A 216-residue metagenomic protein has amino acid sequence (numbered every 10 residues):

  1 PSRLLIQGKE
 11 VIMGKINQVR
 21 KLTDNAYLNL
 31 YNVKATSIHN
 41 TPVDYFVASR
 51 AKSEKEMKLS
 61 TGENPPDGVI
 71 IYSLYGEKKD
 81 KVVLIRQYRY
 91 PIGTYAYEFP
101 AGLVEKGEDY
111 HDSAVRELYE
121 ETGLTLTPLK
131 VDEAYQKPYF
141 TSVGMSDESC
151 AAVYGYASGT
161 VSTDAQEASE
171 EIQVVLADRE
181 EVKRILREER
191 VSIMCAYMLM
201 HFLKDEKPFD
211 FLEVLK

Functional and structural regions predicted by a protein language model:
I6-H39: N-terminal presequences and immediately downstream first alpha-helices
G8, I12-K15, V19, I92-Y95 (+6 more regions): Nudix hydrolase/Nudix homology domain
K21-D24, S60-E63, V143-G144: Short Gly/Pro-enriched turn/cap motifs at secondary-structure boundaries
Y27-Y72, K78: Acidic, metal-coordinating catalytic segment for phosphate/diphosphate chemistry, firing primarily on the Nudix
P65-L74, K78-R116: Conserved Nudix-box catalytic region and its N-terminal flanking loop in Nudix hydrolases and closely related
D67, L74-K78, R89-P91, Y119 (+1 more regions): Active-site segment of metal-dependent pyrophosphate-handling enzymes, primarily the Nudix hydrolase catalytic core
L84, F99-Y135, V153, S169 (+1 more regions): The catalytic Nudix box helix
